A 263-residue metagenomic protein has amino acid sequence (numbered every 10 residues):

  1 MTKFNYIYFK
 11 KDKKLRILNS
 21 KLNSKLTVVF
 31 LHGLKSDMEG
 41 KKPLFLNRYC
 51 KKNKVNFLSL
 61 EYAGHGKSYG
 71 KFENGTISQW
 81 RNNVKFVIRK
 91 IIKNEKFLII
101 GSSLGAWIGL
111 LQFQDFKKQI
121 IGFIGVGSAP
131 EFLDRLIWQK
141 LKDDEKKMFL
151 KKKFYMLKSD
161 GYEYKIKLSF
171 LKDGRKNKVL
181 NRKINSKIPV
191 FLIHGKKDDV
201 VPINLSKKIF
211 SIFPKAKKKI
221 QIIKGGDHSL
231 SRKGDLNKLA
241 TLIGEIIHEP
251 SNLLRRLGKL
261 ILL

Functional and structural regions predicted by a protein language model:
M1-L22: N-terminal cap/lid segment of alpha/beta-hydrolase-fold proteins
P43, N47-Y69: Conserved alpha/beta-hydrolase
G66-I91: Catalytic nucleophile-loop/oxyanion-hole region of alpha/beta-hydrolase and closely related hydrolase-like folds
G101-G109: Gly/Ala-rich beta-loop-alpha elbow adjacent to hydrolase catalytic centers
K118-I166: Hydrolase active-site cap/lid region
S186, L192-H194, D198: Short beta-strand/loop motif that positions the catalytic acidic residue of the alpha/beta-hydrolase fold
D199-L205, S231: Conserved alpha/beta-hydrolase "acid-adjacent" motif
G226-K238: Catalytic histidine-centered segment of alpha/beta-hydrolase-like enzymes
